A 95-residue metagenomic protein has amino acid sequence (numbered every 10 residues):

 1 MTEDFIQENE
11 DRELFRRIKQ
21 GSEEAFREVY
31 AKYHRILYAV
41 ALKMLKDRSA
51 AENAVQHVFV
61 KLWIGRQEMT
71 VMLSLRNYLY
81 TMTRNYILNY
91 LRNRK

Functional and structural regions predicted by a protein language model:
M1-I36: N-terminal module of bacterial RNA polymerase sigma factors
R12-F15, E23-R27, R48, E52 (+2 more regions): Short, structured helix-loop boundary elements
I18-K19, L37, A41, A51-L62 (+1 more regions): Short, small-hydrophobic-rich alpha-helical interface motif
Y30-R48: Amphipathic, Lys/Arg- and hydrophobic-enriched alpha-helical face
A31-H34, Q56, R84, N93: ATP/adenylate-binding site constellation spanning eukaryotic-like Ser/Thr protein kinases, ABC-transporter
Q67-V71, T81-K95: Arg/Lys-rich amphipathic alpha helix in sigma70-family domain 2
